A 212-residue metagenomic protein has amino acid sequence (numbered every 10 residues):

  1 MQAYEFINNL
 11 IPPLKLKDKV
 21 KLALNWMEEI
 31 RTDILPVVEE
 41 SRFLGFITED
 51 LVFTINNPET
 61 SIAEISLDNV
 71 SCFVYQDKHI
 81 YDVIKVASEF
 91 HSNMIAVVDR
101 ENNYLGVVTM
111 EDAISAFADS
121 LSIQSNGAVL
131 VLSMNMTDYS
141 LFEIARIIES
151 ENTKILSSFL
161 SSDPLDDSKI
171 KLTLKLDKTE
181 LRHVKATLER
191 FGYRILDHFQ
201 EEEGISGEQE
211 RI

Functional and structural regions predicted by a protein language model:
M1-W26, V37-V38, F43-F46, N57-V86 (+6 more regions): Bateman/CBS regulatory modules and CBS-like beta-alpha motifs in cytosolic regions of diverse proteins
E28, S88, A118, I148-N152 (+1 more regions): Signal for well-folded cores of large energy- and translation-related assemblies
G45-D50, L105-A113: Short hydrophobic beta-strand motif reused across regulatory alpha/beta modules
L51-V52, D112-A113, A186, Y193: Histidine- and aromatic-rich ligand-binding microenvironments
I114-A118, S157: Active-site glycine-rich loop that binds ribose-phosphate moieties when present
G127-I212: A conserved regulatory-domain signal marking ACT and ACT-like small-molecule sensing domains and adjacent regulatory
